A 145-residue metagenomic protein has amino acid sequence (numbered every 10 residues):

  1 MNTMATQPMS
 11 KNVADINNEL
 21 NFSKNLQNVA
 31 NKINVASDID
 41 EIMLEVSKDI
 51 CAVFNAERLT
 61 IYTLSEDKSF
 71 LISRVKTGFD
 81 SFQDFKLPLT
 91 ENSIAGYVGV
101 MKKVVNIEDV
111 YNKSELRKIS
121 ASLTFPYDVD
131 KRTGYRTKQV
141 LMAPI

Functional and structural regions predicted by a protein language model:
M1-E41, A52, I72-R74: Signal-transmission linkers at sensory-effector interfaces
A30-S37, V46-N55, I61-S65, F79 (+2 more regions): Short regulatory alpha-helical segment in sensory/regulatory domains of signaling proteins that mediates
A36-D40, P88, G134-Y135: Short, solvent-exposed loop/helix junctions and linker helices that flank or host conserved functional motifs
E41-V46, T90: Short, conserved clusters of charged catalytic residues that mark active-site and nucleotide-handling motifs
L59-A95, V105, V110-I119: GAF sensory/regulatory domain recognition with acknowledged cross-activation on helical regulatory dimers
S120, D130-T137: Short loop/turn motifs at secondary-structure junctions and domain boundaries
K138-I145: A short, aliphatic-rich beta-strand micro-motif
